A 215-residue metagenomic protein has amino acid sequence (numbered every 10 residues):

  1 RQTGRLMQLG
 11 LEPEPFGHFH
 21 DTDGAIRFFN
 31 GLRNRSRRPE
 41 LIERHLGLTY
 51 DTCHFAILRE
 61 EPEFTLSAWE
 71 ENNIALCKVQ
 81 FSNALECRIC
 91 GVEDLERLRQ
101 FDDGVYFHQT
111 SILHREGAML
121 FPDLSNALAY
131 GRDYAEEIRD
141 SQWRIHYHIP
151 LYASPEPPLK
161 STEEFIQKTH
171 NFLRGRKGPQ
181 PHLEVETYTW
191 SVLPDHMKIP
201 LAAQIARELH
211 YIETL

Functional and structural regions predicted by a protein language model:
R1-G47, I57: Active-site acidic/histidine proton-transfer and metal-coordination neighborhood in alpha/beta enzyme cores
L9-E12, S82-A84, V185-Y188: Acidic carboxylate-rich catalytic motifs and surrounding loops in phosphoryl-/glycosyl-chemistry enzymes
L11-P15, Y50-T52, I149, T187: Short glycine-centered, acidic/aromatic-flanked micro-motifs in structured strand/loop junctions that mark active-site
F16-G24, K160-F165, M197-R207: Alpha-helix N-cap and loop-to-helix initiation/capping positions
I26-N30, P39-G178, H196: Active-site capping/gating regions of soluble enzymes
H146, Q180-T187: Conserved active-site loop/cleft motifs that coordinate metal ions or position small ligands
T189-L215: Aromatic-rich peripheral "rim/lid" segments of glycoside hydrolase catalytic domains that contact and position glycan
